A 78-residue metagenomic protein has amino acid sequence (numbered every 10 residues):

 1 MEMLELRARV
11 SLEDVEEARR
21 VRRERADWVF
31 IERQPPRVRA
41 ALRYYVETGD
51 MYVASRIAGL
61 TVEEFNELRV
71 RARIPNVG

Functional and structural regions predicted by a protein language model:
M1-G78: Small, basic N-terminal interaction modules of short regulatory proteins
